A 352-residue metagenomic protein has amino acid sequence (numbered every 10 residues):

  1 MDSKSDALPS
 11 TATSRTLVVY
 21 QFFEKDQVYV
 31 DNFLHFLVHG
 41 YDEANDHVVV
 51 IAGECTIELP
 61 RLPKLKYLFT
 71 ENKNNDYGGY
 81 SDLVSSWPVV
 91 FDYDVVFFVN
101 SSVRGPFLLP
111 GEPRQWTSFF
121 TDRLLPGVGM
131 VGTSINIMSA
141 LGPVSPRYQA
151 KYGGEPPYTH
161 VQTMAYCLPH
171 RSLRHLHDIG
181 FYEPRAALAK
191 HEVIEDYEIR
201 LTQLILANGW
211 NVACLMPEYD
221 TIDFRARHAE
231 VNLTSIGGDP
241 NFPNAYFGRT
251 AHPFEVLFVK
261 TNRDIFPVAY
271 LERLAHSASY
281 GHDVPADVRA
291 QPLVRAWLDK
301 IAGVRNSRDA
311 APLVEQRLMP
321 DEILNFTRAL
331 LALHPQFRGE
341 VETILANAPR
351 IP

Functional and structural regions predicted by a protein language model:
M1-P352: ER/Golgi luminal nucleotide-sugar-dependent glycosyltransferases, focusing on the catalytic module
